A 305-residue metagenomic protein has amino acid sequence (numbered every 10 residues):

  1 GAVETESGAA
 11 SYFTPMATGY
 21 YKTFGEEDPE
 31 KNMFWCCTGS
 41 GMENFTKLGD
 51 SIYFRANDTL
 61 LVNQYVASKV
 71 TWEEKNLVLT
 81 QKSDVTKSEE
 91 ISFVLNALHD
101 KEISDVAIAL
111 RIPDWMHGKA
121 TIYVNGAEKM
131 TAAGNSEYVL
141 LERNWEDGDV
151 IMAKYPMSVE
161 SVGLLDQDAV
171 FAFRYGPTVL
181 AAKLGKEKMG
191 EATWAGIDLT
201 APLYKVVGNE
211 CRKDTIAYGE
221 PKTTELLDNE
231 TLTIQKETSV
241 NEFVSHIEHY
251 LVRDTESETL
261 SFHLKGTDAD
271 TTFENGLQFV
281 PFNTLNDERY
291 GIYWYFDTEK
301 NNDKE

Functional and structural regions predicted by a protein language model:
G1-A97, K101, G134, R143 (+1 more regions): C-terminal beta-rich recognition modules with glycine/proline-rich loops and embedded aromatic residues
E102-V124: Beta-strand-rich binding/interaction modules
H117-R143, S161-D166: Solvent-exposed beta-strand/loop surfaces of large extracellular or lumenal domains
E146-D147: Surface-exposed loops/turns
